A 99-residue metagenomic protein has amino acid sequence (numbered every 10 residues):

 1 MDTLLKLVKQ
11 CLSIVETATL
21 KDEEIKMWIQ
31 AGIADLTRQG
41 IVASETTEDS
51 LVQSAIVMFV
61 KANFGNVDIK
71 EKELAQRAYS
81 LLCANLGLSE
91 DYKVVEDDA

Functional and structural regions predicted by a protein language model:
M1-V52, L86-A99: Conserved short "hinge" loops at termini or chain/domain junctions
T47-A99: Short loop/turn elements at secondary-structure junctions
